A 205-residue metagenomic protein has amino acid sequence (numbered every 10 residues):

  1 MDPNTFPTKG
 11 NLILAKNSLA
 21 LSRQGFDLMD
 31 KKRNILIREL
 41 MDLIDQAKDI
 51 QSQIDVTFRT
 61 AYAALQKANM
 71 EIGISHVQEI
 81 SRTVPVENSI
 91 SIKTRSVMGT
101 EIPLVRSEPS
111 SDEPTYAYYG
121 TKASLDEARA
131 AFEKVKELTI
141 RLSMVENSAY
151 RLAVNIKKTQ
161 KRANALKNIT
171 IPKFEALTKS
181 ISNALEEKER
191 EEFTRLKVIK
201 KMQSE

Functional and structural regions predicted by a protein language model:
M1-E205: Charge-rich amphipathic alpha-helical interaction elements
